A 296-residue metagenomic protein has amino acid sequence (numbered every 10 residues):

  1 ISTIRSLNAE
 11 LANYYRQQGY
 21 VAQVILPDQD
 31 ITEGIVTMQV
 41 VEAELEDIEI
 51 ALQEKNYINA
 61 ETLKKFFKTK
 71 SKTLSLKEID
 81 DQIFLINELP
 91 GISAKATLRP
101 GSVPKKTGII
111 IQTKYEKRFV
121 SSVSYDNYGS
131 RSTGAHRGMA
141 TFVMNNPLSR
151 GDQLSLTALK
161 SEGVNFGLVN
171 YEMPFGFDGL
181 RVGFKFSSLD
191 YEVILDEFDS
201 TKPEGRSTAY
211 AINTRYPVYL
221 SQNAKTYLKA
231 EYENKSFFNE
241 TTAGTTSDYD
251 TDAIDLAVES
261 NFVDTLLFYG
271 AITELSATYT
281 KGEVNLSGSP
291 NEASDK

Functional and structural regions predicted by a protein language model:
I1-G129, T157-F166: Periplasmic polypeptide-binding modules associated with outer-membrane biogenesis and secretion
G19, G91, R118, S149-G151 (+3 more regions): Strand-connecting loop/turn motifs
F84, T141-V143, N170-E172, N213-R215 (+1 more regions): Outer-membrane beta-barrel architecture
S102-P104, S130-G134, L148, E162-G163 (+2 more regions): Short glycine/serine/proline-enriched coil/turn segments at secondary-structure junctions
K105, G134-G138, G163-G167, R206-Y210 (+1 more regions): Residues that define the transmembrane beta-barrel architecture of outer-membrane proteins
T113, M144-N146, M173-F175, Y216-V218 (+1 more regions): Residue-level signature of outer-membrane beta-barrel architecture
V120-G129, A140-M144, R150-E162, V169 (+2 more regions): Transmembrane beta-strand segments that form the barrel wall of outer-membrane beta-barrel proteins
R181-K296: Transmembrane beta-strand segments of outer-membrane beta-barrel domains in Gram-negative and organellar OMPs
